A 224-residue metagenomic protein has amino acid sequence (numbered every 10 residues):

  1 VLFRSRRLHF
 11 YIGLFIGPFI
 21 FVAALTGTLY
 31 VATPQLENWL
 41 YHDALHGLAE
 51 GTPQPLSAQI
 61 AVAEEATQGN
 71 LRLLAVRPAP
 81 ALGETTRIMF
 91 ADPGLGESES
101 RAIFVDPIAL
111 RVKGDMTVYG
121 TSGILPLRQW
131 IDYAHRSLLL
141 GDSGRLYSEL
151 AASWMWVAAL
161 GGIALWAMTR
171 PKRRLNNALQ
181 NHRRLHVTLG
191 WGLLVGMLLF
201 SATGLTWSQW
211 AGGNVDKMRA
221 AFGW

Functional and structural regions predicted by a protein language model:
V1-W224: Conserved histidines in hydrophobic membrane contexts and catalytic metal-binding motifs
